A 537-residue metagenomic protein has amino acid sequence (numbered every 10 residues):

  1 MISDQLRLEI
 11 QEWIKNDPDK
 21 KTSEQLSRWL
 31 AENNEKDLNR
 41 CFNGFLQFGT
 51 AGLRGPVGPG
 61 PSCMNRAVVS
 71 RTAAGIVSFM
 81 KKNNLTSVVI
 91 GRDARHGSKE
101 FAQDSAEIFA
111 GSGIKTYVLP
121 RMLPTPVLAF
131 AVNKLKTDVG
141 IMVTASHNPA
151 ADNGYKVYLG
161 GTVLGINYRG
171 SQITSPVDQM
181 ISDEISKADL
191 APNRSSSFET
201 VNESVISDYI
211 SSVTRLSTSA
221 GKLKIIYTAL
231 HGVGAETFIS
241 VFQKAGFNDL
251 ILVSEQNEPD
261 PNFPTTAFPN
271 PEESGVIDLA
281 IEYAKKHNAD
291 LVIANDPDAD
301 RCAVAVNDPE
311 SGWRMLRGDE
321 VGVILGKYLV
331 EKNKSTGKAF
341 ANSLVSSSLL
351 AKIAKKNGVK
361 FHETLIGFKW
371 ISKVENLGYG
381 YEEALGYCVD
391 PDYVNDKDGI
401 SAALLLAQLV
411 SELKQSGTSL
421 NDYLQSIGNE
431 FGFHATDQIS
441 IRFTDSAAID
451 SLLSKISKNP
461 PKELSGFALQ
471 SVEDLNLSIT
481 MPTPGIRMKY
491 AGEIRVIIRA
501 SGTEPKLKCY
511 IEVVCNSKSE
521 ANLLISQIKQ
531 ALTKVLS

Functional and structural regions predicted by a protein language model:
D4-I108, S112, T200-L223, V233: An N-terminal, well-structured beta->alpha segment
W13, D17, K21, D37-R40 (+3 more regions): Gly/Ser/Thr-enriched, mixed-charge loops and adjacent short helices that form phosphate/oxyanion-binding elements
F42-S62, S146-N148, A229-V241, Y381-G386 (+2 more regions): Conserved phosphate/anionic-ligand binding catalytic regions in large, soluble enzymes, centered on
V89-D152, K244-A303: N-terminal small/polar loop signature for handling phosphorylated ligands or for N-terminal nucleophile
K99-D104, A129-V132, A151-V157, N193-R194 (+7 more regions): Short acidic, glycine/serine/threonine-rich loops at helix termini
G160-V163, Y168-S171, D183, E282-N357: Replace "Mg2+/Mn2+-dependent" with "divalent metal-dependent
K285, A289-L291, G312-R314, K332-A500 (+3 more regions): Phosphate-binding and adjacent anionic-ligand microenvironments
